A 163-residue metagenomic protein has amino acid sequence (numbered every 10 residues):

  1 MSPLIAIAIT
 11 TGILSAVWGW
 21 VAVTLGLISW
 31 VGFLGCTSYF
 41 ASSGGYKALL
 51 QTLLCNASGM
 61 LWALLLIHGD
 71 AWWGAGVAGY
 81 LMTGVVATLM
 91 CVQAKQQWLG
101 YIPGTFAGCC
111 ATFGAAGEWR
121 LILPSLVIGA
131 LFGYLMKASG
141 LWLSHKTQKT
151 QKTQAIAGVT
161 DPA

Functional and structural regions predicted by a protein language model:
M1-G44, I122-L123, Y134-S144, T153 (+1 more regions): Alpha-helical transmembrane segments and their membrane-interface boundaries that form or gate the permeation pathway
L14-A22, W62-D70, L89-Q93, C110-A115 (+1 more regions): Alpha-helical membrane-inserting segments
A16, G26-S43, G84-E118: Pore- and pathway-forming membrane helices of multi-pass small-molecule/ion transporters and channels
W18-G32, I67-G84: Structural signature of hydrophobic alpha-helical transmembrane segments
V21-V23, G45-Y46, G69-G74, A94-Q97 (+1 more regions): Membrane-interface helix caps and helix-loop-helix hairpins in membrane proteins
S29-I67: Alpha-helical membrane segments and adjacent membrane-interface helices in multi-pass membrane proteins
L50-S58, G79-L81, L99-G108: Cytoplasmic-side transmembrane-helix entry/capping segments in multi-pass membrane proteins
V77-L81, W119-L131: Loop-to-transmembrane alpha-helix initiation sites
